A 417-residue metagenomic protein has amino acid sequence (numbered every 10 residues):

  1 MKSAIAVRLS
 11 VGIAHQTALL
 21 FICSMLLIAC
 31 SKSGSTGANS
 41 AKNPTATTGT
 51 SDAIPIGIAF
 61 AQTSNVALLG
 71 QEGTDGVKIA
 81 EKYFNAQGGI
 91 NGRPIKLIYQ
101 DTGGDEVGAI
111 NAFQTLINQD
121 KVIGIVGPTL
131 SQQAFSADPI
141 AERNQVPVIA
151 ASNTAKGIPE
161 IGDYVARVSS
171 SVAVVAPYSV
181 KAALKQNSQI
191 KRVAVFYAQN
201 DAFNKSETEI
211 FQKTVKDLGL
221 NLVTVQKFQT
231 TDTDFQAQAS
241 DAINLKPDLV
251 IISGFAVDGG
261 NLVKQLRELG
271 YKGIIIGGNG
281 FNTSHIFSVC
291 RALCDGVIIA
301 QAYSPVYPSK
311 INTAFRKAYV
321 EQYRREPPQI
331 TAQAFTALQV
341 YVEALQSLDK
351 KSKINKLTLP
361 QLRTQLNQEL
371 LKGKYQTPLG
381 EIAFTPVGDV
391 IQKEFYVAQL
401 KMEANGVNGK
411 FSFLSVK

Functional and structural regions predicted by a protein language model:
K2-A18: Bacterial N-terminal signal peptides that target proteins for export
K2-A6, S24-K417: Extracytosolic ligand-binding ectodomains
I13-A29: Sec-dependent N-terminal signal peptides of Gram-negative exported proteins
